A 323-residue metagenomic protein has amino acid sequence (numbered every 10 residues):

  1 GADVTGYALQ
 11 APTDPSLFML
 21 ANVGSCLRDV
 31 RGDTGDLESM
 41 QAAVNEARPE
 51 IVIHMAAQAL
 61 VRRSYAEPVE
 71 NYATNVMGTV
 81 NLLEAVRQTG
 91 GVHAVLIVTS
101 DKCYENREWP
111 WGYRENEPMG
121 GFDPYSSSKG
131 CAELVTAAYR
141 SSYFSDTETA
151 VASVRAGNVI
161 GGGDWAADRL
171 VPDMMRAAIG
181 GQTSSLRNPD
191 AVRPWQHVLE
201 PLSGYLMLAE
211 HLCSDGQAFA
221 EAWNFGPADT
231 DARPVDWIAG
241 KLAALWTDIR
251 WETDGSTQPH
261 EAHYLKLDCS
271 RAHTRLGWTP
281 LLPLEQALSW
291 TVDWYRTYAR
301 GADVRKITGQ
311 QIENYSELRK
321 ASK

Functional and structural regions predicted by a protein language model:
G1-A156, E313-Y315: N-terminal Rossmann-like NAD(P)+-binding domain of SDR-like oxidoreductases, especially those catalyzing
A2-Y7, G32, N158, A178-K323: C-terminal substrate-binding subdomain of Rossmann-fold SDR/epimerase-dehydratase oxidoreductases
E38, E50, M77-V80, L134 (+5 more regions): Surface-exposed alpha-helical interface segments used for non-catalytic interactions
Q41, E84, P172, G240 (+1 more regions): Active-site phosphate/pyrophosphate- and oxyanion-stabilizing loops and adjacent acidic/basic residues in soluble
C131, V135-Y139, M174, I238 (+1 more regions): Hydrophobic alpha-helix immediately C-terminal to the catalytic Tyr-X-X-X-Lys motif of short-chain
G161: Flexible loop/cap residues within protein kinase catalytic domains
R169: Acidic donor-binding loop at a coil-to-helix junction in glycosyltransferase catalytic cores that engages
